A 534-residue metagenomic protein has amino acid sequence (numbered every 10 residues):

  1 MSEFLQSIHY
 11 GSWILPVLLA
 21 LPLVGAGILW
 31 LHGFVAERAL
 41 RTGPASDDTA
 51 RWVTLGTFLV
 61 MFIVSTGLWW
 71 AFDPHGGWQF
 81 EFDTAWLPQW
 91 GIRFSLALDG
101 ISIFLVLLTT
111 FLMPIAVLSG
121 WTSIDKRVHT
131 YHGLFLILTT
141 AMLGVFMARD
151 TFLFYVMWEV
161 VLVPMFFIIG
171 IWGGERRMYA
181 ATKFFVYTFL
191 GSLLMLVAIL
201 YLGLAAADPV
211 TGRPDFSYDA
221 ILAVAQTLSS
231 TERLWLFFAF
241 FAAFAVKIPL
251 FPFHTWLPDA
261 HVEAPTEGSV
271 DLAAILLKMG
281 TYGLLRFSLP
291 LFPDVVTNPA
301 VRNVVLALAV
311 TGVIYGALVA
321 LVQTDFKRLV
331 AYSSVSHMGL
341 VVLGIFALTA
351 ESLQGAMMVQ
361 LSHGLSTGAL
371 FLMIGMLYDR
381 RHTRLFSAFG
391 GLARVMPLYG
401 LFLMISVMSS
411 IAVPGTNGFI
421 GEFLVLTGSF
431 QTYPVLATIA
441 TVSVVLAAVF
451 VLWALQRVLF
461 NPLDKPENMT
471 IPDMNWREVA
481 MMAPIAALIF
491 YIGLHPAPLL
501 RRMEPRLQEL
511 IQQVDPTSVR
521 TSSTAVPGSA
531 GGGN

Functional and structural regions predicted by a protein language model:
M1-I14, L29-G133, V210-D215, D219-A223 (+2 more regions): Transmembrane helix-loop-helix hairpins at membrane boundaries of multipass inner-membrane proteins
S2, F72-R93, L193-H254, L284-V304 (+5 more regions): Juxtamembrane/interfacial segments at transmembrane-helix boundaries in multi-pass membrane proteins
G11-L21, L98-T109, T151-P164, R233-V246 (+2 more regions): Structural signature of hydrophobic alpha-helical transmembrane segments
P16-A36, L55-L68, V106-G120, L138-T140 (+6 more regions): Central hydrophobic cores of alpha-helical transmembrane segments in multi-pass inner-membrane proteins across all
A26-L31, T66, P114-L118, T140-G144 (+8 more regions): Alpha-helical transmembrane segments of multipass membrane proteins
H32, A36, A45-A50, T130-L228 (+3 more regions): Alpha-helical multi-pass transmembrane bundles of energy-transducing inner-membrane proteins
G56, R127-A141, Y179-L196, S217-F241 (+7 more regions): Interfacial and helix-entry/exit segments of alpha-helical transmembrane bundles in multi-pass inner-membrane proteins
F251, V451-P466: Transmembrane alpha-helical segments of integral membrane proteins
